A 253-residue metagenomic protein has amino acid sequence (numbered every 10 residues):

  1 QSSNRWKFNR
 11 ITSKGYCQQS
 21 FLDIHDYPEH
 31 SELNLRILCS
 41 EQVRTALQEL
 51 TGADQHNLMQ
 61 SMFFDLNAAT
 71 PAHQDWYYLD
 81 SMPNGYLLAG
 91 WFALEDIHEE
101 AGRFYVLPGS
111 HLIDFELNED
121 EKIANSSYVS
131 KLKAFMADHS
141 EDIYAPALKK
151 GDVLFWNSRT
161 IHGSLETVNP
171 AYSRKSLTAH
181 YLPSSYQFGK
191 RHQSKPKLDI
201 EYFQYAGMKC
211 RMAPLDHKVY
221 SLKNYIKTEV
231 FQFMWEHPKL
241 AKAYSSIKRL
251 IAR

Functional and structural regions predicted by a protein language model:
Q1-S81, E119: Non-heme Fe(II)-dependent double-stranded beta-helix
Q42, D75-L87, E141-D142, L148 (+1 more regions): A short beta-loop-beta micro-motif enriched in histidine and acidic residues
M62, Q74-W76, F92-D96, P108: Short, structured patches in soluble enzyme cores that scaffold and shape functional sites
L66, L107-D114, R174, H180-Y186: Short edge-strand/loop segments of extracellular domains
Q74-Y77, W91-F92, S140-D142, I161-S164: Glycine-rich, charged/polar anion/phosphate-binding loops that engage phosphate groups from diverse ligands
S81-E99, A147-K150, F155, H180-S185: Short, conserved beta-strand element in jelly-roll/cupin
I97-I161: Double-stranded beta-helix
E121, V153-F155, R159-R253: Non-heme Fe(II)/2-oxoglutarate
